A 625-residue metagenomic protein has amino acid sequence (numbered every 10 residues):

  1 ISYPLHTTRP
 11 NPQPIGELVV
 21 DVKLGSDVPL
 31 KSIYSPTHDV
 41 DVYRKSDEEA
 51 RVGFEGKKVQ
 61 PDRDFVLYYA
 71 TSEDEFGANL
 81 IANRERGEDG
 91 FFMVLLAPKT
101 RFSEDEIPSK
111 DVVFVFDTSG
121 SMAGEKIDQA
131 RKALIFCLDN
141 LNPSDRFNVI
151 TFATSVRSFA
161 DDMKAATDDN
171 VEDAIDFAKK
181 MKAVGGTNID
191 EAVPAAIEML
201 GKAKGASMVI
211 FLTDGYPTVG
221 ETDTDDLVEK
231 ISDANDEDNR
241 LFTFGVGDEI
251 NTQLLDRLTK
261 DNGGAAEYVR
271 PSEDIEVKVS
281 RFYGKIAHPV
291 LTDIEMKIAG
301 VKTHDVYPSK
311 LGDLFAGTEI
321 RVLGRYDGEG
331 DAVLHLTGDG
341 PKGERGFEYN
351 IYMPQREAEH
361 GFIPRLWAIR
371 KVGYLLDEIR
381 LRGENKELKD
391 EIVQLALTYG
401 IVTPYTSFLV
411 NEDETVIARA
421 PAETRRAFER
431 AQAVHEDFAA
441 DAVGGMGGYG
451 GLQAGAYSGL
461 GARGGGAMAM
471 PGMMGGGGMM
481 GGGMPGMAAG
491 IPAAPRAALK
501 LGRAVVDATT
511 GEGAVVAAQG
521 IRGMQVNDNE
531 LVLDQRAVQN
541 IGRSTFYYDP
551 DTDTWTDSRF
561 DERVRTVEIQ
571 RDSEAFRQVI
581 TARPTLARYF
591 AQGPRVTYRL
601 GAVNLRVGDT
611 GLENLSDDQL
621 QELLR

Functional and structural regions predicted by a protein language model:
I1-V115, C137, N262-A265, V269-E273 (+7 more regions): An acidic, Ser/Thr-enriched
S2-L5, G215-N262, E267-R270, D274-S280 (+1 more regions): VWA/integrin I-like adhesion module and closely mimicked acidic/polar interface patches used
P98, E106-A165, D190-I197, G201 (+4 more regions): Von Willebrand factor
D105, F136-N140, I541-R625: C-terminal soluble interaction/assembly domains
A123-E125, R157-D161, P217-D223, N251-Q253 (+3 more regions): Extracytoplasmic/secreted cell-surface and envelope-processing proteins
R131-L138, D168-A178, I189-I197, T224-V228 (+4 more regions): Extracytoplasmic/secreted envelope proteins and their assembly/folding machinery, especially bacterial periplasmic
P143-F147, T187, K202-M208, N235-F242 (+3 more regions): Loop/turn elements at helix/coil->beta-strand transitions in domains of secreted/extracellular proteins
M524-D549: Short acidic, Pro/Gly- and aromatic-enriched capping/linker segments at domain boundaries
